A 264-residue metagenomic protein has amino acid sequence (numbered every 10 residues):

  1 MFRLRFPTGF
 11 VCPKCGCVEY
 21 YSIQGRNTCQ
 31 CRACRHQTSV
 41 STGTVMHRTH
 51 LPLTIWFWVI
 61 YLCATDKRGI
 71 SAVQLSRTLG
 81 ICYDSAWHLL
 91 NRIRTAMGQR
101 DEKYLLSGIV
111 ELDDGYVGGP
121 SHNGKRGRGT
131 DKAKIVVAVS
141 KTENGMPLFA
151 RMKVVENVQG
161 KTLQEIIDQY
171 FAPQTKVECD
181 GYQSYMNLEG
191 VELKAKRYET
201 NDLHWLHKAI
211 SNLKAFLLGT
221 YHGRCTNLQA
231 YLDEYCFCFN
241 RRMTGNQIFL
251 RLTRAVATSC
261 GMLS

Functional and structural regions predicted by a protein language model:
M1-S264: Residue-level recognition of single "structural anchor" positions that define or cap local secondary structure
